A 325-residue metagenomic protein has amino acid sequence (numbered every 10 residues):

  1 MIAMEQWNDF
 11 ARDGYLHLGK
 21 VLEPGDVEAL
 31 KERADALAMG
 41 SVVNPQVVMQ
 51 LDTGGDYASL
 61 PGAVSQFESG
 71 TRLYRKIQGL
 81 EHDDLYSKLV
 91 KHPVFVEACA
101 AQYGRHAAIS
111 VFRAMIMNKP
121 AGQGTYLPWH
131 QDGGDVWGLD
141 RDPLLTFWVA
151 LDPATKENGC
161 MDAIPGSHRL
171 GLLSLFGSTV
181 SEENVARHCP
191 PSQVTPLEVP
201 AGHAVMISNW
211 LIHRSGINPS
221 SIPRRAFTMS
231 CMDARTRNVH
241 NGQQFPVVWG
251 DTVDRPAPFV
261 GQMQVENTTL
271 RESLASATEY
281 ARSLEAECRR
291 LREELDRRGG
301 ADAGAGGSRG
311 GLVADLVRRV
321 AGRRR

Functional and structural regions predicted by a protein language model:
M1-R12, G19-W129: Non-heme Fe(II)-dependent double-stranded beta-helix
G40-D52, S65, G177-T179, A204 (+1 more regions): Non-heme Fe(II)/2-oxoglutarate
D84-Y86, G134-G138, V149-D152, P191-P196 (+1 more regions): Short helix-to-loop capping/linker segments positioned immediately adjacent to catalytic or ligand/cofactor-binding
R113-M115, Q131-G133, V149-P153, P165: Short, structured patches in soluble enzyme cores that scaffold and shape functional sites
G122-Q131, L139-D140, E157-A163, L172-F176 (+1 more regions): A short secondary-structure junction signal
W137-K156, E198, S230-D233: Short, conserved beta-strand element in jelly-roll/cupin
A154-R214, T236: Double-stranded beta-helix
M263-R325: Boundary detector for helix-to-coil junctions that initiate low-complexity/charged tails
